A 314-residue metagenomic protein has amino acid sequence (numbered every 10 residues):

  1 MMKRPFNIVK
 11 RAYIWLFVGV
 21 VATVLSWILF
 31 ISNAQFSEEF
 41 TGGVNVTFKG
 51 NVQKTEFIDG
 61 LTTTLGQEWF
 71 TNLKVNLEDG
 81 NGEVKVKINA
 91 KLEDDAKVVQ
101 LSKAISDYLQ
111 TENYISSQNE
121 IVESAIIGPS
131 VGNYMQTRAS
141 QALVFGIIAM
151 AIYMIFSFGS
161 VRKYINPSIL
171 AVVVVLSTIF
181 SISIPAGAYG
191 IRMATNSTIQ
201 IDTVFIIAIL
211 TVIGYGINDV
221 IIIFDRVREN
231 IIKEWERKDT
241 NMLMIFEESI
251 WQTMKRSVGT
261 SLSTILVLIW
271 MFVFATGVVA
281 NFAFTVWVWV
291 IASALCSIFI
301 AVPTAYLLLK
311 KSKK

Functional and structural regions predicted by a protein language model:
M1-K314: A structural signal for conserved, well-ordered secondary-structure elements that form binding/interaction cores
